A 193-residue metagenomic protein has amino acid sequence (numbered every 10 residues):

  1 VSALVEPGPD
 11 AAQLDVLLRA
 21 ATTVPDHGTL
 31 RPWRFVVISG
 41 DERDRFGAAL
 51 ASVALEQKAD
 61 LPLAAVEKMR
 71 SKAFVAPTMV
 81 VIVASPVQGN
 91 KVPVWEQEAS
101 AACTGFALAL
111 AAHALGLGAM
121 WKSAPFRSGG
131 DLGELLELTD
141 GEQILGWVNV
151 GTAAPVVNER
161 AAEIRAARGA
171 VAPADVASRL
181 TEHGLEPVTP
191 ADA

Functional and structural regions predicted by a protein language model:
V1, I144-A193: C-terminal helix-cap and adjacent tail motif
V1-V75, V188-A193: N-terminal amphipathic, basic helical "cap/leader" segment at the start of enzyme domains
A21, V80, P86-L135: Small-aliphatic-rich amphipathic alpha-helix that forms the alpha element of a beta-alpha
L55, A73-Q88: Acidic-glycine-rich active-site phosphate/pyrophosphate-binding loop
L132-L145: Short, electropositive alpha-helical surface patch
